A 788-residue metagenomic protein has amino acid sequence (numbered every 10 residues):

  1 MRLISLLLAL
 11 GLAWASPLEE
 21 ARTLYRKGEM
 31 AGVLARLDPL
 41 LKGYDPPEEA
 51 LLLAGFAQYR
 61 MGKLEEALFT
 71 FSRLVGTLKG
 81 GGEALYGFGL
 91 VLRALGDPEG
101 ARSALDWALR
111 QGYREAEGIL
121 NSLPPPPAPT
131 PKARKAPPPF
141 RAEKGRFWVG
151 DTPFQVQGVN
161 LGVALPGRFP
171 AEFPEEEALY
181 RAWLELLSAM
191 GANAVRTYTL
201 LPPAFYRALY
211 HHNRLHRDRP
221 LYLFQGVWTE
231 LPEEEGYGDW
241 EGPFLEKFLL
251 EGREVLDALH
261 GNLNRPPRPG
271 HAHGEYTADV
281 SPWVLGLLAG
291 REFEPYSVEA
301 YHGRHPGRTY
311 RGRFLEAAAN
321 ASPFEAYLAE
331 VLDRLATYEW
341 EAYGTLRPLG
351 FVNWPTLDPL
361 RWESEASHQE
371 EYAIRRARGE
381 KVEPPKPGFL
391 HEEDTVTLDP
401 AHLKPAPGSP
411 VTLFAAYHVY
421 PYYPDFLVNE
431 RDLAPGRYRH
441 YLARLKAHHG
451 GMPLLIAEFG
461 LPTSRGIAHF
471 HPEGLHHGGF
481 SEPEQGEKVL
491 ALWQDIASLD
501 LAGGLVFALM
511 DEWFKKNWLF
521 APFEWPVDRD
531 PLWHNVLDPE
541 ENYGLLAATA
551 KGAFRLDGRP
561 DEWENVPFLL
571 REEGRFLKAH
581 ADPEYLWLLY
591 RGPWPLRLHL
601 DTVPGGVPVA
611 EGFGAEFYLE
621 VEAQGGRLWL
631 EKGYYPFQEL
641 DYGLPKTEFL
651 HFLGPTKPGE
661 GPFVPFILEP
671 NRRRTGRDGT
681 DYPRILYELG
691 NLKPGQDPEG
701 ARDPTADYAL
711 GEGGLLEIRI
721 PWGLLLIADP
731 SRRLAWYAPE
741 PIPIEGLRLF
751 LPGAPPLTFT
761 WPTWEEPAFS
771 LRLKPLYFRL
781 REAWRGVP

Functional and structural regions predicted by a protein language model:
R26-K27, R60, A94, S122-P126: Register position in tetratricopeptide repeats
A133-L215: Active-site-adjacent substrate/metal-binding segments within catalytic domains of carbohydrate-active enzymes
E177-L250, A336-A342, R347, D432-P435: Aromatic-lined substrate-binding rim segments of carbohydrate-active enzymes
G252, L256-G286, R291-L475, G479: Noncatalytic carbohydrate-binding groove/subsite architecture in carbohydrate-active enzymes
G466-G474, G479-E484, K488, D495-P567 (+1 more regions): Aromatic-rich peripheral "rim/lid" segments of glycoside hydrolase catalytic domains that contact and position glycan
F568-D678, R732-T758: Surface-exposed, glycine/proline- and aromatic-rich loop segments on solvent-exposed faces across compartments
